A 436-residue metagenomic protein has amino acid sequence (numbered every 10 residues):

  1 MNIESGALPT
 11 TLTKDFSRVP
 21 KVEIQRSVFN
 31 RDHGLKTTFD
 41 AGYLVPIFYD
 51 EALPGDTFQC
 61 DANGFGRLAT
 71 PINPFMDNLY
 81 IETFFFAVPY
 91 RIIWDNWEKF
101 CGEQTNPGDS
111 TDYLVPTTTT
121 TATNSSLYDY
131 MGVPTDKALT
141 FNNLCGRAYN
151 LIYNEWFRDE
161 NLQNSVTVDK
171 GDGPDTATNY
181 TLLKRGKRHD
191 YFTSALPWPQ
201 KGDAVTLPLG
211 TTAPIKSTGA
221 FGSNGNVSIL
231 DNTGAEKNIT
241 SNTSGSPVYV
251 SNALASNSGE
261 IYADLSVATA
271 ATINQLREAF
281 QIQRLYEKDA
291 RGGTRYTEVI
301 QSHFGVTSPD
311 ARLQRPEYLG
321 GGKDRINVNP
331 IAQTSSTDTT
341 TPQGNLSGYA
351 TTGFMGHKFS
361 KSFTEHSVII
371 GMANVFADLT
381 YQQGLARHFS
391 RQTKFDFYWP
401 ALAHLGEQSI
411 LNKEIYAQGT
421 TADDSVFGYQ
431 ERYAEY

Functional and structural regions predicted by a protein language model:
M1-Y436: Intrinsically disordered, low-complexity segments
